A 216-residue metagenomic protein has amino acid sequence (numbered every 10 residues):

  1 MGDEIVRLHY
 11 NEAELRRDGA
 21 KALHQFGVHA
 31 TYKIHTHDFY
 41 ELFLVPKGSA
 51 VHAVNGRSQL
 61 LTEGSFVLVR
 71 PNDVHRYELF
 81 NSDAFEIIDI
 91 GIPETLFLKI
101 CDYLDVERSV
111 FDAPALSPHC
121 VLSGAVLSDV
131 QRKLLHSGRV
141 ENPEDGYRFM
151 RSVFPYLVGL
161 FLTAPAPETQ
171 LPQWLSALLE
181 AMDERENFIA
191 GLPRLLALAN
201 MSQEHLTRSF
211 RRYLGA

Functional and structural regions predicted by a protein language model:
M1-L23, P71-P143: A hydrophobic/aromatic-rich effector-binding and dimerization subdomain of bacterial HTH-type transcriptional regulators
M1-T62, P118: Generic protein-terminus/edge-of-domain signal
L61-H75: Conserved metal-binding segment of the jelly-roll/cupin
R139-V153, P172: All-alpha amphipathic helical-bundle segments outside canonical DNA-binding/catalytic cores that form hydrophobic
V153-P165, R208: Linker/hinge segments immediately adjacent to helix-turn-helix/homeobox DNA-binding domains
Q170-L178, L214: N-terminal positioning helix adjacent to the helix-turn-helix/winged-helix DNA-binding module
E184-F188: Short helix-capping/hinge SLiMs at alpha-helix to coil transitions
I189-A216: Basic/polar phosphate-binding segments, predominantly the helix-turn-helix DNA-binding elements of transcriptional
